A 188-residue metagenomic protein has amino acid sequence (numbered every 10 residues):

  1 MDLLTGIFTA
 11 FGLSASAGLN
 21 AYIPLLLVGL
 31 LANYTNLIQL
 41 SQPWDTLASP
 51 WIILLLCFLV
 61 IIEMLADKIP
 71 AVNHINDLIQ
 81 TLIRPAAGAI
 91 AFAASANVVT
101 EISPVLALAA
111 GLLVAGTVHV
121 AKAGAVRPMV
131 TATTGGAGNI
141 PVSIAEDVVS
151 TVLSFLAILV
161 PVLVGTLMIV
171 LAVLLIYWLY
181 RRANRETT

Functional and structural regions predicted by a protein language model:
M1-T5, A32-P50, F92-A107, A157-V164: Helix-coil boundary and interhelical linker segments in multi-pass alpha-helical membrane proteins
G6-F8, S14-A32: The first (N-terminal) embedded transmembrane alpha-helix
L56-M64, G111-A123, L174-Y177: Alpha-helical transmembrane segments of multi-pass membrane proteins
I61-H74, A123-V130, R182: C-terminal ends of transmembrane helices
H74-A86: Cytoplasmic-side transmembrane-helix entry/capping segments in multi-pass membrane proteins
A86-S95, P104-P128, V148: Mid-bilayer segments of alpha-helical transmembrane spans in multi-pass integral membrane proteins that mediate
A109, M129-P141: The feature identifies polytopic integral membrane transport proteins across all domains of life
Y177-T188: Membrane-interface capping segments at transmembrane-helix boundaries
